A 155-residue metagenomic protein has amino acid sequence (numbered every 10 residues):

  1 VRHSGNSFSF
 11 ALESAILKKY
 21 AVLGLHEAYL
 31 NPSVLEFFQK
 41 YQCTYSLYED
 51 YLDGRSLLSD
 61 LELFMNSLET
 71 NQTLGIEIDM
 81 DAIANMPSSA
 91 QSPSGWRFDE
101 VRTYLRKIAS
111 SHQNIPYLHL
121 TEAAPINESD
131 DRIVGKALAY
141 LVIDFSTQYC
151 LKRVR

Functional and structural regions predicted by a protein language model:
V1-R155: Conserved alpha-helical scaffold segments that buttress catalytic/binding sites
